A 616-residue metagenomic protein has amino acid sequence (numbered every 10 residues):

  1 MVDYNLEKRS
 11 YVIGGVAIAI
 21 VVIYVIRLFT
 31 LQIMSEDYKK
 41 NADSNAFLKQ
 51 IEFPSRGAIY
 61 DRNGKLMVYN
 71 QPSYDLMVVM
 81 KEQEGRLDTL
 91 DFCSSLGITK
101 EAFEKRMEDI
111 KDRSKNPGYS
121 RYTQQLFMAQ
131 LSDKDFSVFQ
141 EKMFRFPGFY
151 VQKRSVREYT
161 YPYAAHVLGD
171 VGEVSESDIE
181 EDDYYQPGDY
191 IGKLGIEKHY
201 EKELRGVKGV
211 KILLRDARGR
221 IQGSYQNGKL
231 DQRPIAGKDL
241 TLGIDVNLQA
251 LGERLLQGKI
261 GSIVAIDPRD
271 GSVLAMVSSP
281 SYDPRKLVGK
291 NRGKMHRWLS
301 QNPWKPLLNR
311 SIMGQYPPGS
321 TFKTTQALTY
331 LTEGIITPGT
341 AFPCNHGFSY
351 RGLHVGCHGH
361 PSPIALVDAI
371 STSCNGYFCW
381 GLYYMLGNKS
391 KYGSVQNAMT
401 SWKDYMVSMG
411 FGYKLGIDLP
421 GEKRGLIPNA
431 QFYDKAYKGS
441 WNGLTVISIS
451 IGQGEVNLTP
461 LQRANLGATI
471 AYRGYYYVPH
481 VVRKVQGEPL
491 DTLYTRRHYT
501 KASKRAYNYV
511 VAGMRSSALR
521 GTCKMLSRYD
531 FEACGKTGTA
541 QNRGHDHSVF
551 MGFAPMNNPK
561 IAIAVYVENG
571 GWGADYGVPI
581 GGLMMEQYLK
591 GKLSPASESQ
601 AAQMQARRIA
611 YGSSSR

Functional and structural regions predicted by a protein language model:
M1-G293, Q315, A398-S408, S448-S450 (+3 more regions): Periplasmic/cell-envelope proteins involved in peptidoglycan metabolism and beta-lactam response
V68, D216-I221, Y225-K229, R269-T321 (+2 more regions): Beta-lactam-recognizing serine transpeptidase/beta-lactamase-like catalytic domain environment
